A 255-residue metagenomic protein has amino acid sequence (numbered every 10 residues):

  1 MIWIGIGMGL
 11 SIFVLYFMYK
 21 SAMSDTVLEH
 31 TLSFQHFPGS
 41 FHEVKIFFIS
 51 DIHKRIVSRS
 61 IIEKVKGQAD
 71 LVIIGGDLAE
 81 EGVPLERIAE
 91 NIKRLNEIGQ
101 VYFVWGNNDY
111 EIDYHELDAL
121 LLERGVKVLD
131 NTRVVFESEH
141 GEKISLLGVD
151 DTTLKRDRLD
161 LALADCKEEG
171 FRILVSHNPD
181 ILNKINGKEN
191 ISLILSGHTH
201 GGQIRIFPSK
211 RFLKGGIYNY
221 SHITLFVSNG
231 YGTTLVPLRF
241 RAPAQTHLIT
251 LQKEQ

Functional and structural regions predicted by a protein language model:
M1-S40: N-terminal membrane-anchoring alpha-helices
D25, S33-F47, V126, R133-L147 (+3 more regions): Beta-strand-turn-beta hairpins that frame and shape the catalytic cleft of phosphate-ester-processing enzymes
V44-V135: Membrane-embedded segments
H53, A79, N108-D109, R133-V134 (+4 more regions): Catalytic metal-binding/acid-base residues of hydrolase active sites
K66-G67, I92-I98, A164-E168, N186-E189 (+1 more regions): Short, conserved loop/helix-junction motifs that constitute active-site signature segments in enzyme catalytic cores
E80-V83, S138-E139, D157-R158, Q203-S209 (+1 more regions): Short, charged, surface-exposed secondary-structure boundary motifs
A119-K127, S138-S176, L182-K184, R239-F240: Binuclear metal-dependent hydrolase catalytic cores centered on His/Asp/Glu-rich metal-binding motifs
P179-Q255: Conserved beta-sheet core of the metallophosphoesterase superfamily
